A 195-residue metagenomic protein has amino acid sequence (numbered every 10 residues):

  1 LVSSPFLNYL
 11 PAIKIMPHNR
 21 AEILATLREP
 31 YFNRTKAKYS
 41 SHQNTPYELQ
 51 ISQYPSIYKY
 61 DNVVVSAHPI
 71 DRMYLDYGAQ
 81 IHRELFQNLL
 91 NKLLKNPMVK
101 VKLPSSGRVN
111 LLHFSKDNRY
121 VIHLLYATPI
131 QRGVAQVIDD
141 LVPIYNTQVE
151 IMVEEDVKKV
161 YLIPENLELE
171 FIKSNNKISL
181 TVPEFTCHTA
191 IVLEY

Functional and structural regions predicted by a protein language model:
L1-Y195: A conserved amphipathic helix/loop scaffold that creates a polar/acidic microenvironment used either to coordinate
